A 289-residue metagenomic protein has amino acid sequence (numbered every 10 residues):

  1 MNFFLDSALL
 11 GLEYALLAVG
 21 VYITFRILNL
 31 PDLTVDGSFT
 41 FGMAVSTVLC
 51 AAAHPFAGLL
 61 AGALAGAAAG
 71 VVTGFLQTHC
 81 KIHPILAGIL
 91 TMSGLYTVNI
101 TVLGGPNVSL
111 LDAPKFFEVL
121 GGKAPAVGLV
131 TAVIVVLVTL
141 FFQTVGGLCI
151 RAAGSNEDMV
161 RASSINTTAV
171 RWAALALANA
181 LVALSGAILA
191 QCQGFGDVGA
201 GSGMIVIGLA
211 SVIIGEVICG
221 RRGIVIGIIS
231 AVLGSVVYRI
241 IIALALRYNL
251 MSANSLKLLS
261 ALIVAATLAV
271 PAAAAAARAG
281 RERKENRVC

Functional and structural regions predicted by a protein language model:
F3-H54, L76-C80, I213-R221: Single transmembrane alpha-helix segments in multi-pass membrane proteins
A18, M43, T47, Y96-T97 (+5 more regions): Hydrophobic core segments of alpha-helical transmembrane domains in multi-pass membrane transport and ion-translocation
V21, H54-S93, A132-V135, G234 (+1 more regions): Alpha-helical transmembrane segments within multi-pass membrane transporters and channels
R26-P31, A69-L110, G121-K123, G194-V198 (+1 more regions): Short loop segments and helix-boundary regions at transmembrane helix junctions of multi-pass inner-membrane proteins
P84, G88-Q143, W172-A173, G196-V198 (+3 more regions): Transmembrane helix-bundle core of multi-pass membrane transporters and related energy-transducing complexes
K123-I205, L209: Helix-loop-helix "hairpin" substructures at the membrane interface of multi-pass membrane proteins
S155-A162, N166-A169, I241-C289: Cytosolic-side transmembrane-helix boundaries in multi-pass membrane proteins
V182, G186, C192-L258: Transmembrane alpha-helical segments in multi-pass inner-membrane proteins
